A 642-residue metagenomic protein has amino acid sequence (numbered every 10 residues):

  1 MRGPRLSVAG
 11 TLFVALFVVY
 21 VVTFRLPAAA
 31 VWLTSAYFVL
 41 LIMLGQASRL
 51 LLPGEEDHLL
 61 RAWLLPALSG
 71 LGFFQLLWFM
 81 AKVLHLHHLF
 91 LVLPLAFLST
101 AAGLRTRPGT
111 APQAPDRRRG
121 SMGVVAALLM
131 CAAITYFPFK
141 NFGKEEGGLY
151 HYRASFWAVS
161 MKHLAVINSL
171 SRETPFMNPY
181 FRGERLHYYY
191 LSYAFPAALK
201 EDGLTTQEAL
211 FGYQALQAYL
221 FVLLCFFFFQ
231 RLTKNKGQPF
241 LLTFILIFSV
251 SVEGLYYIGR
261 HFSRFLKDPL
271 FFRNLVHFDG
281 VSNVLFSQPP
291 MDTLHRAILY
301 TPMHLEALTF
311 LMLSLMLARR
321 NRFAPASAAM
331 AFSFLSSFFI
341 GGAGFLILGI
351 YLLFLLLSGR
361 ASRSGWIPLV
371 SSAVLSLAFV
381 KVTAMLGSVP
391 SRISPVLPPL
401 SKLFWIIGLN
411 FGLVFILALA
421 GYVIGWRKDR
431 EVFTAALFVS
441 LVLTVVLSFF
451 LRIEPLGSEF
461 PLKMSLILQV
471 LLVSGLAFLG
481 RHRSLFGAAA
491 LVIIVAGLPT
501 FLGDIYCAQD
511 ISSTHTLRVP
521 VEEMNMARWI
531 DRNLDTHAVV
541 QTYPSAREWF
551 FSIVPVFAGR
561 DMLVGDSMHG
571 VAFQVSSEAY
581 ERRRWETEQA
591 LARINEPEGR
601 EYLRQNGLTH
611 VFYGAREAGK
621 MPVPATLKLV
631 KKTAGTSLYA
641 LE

Functional and structural regions predicted by a protein language model:
M1-D116: Membrane-embedded, hydrophobic transmembrane alpha-helices
G10, L33-M43, L98, A127 (+6 more regions): Alpha-helical transmembrane segments at the extracellular/periplasmic loop-to-helix junctions of multi-pass membrane
V31-W32, G120, M130-F310, F339-G342 (+3 more regions): Active-site lumenal/periplasmic loops and adjacent helix-entry segments of GT-C-fold, multi-pass membrane
F38, F486-E642: Extracytoplasmic
S121-L129, L241, G365-A378, L479-D504: Signature aromatic-anchored transmembrane alpha helix within multi-pass, membrane-resident enzymes that catalyze glycan
M130-K140, F248-V252, S336, I340 (+4 more regions): Transmembrane alpha-helical segments
H295-R296, L315-L317, F323-G341, G349: Membrane-interface alpha helices of multi-pass inner-membrane proteins
L311-L317, I347-G359, I367-S371, F411-F433 (+2 more regions): Hydrophobic, aromatic-rich transmembrane alpha-helices and their immediate juxtamembrane boundary segments
